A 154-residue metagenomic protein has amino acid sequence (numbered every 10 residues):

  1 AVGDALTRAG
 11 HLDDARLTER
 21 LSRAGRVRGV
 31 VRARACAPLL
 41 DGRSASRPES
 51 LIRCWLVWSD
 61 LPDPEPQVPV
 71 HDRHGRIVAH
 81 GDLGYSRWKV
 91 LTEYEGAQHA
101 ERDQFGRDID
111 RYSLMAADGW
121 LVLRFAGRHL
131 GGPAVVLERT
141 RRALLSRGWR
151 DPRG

Functional and structural regions predicted by a protein language model:
A1-T7: Nuclease-adjacent, charged terminal/linker segments that flank catalytic cores
T7-G154: Surface segments flanking catalytic/ligand-binding clefts of nucleic-acid enzymes
